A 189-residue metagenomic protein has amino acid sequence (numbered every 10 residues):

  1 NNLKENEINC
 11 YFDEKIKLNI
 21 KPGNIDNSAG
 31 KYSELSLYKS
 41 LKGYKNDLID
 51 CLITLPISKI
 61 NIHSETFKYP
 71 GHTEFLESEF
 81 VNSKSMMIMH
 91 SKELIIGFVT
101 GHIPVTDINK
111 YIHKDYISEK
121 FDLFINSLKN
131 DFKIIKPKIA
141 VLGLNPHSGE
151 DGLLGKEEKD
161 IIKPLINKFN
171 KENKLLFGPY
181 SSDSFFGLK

Functional and structural regions predicted by a protein language model:
N1-K189: Anion-binding alpha/beta catalytic cores of soluble intermediary-metabolism enzymes, centered on
